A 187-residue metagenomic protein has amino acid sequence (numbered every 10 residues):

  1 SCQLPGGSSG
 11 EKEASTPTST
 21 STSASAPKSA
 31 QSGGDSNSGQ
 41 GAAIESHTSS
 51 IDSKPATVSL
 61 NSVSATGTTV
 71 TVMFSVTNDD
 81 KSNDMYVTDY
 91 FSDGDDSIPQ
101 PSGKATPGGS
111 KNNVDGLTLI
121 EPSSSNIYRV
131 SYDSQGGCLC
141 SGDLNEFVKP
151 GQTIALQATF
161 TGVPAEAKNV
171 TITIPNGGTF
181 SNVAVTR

Functional and structural regions predicted by a protein language model:
C2-D52, D95-V114, S123: N-terminal low-complexity, Pro/Thr-rich disordered segments that flank secretion/membrane-targeting signals
Q3-S8, K12-E13, N37-H47, G142-R187: Surface-exposed edge beta-strand/loop patches
Q40-G41, T48-S62, Q135-G137: N-terminal edge beta-strand
P55, A65-T71, N112-V114, T153-A155 (+2 more regions): Extracytoplasmic
V63-A65, T77-S82, V163-A165: Short solvent-exposed strand-capping/beta-turn motif centered on an Asx-Ser/Thr pair
T69, K81-M85, A167-N169, S181: Intrinsically disordered, low-complexity acidic/polar segments
V70-N78: Short, well-ordered beta-strand segments enriched in hydrophobic/aromatic residues
D79-L144: The feature marks short-to-medium sequence segments in extracytoplasmic or secretory-pathway proteins
